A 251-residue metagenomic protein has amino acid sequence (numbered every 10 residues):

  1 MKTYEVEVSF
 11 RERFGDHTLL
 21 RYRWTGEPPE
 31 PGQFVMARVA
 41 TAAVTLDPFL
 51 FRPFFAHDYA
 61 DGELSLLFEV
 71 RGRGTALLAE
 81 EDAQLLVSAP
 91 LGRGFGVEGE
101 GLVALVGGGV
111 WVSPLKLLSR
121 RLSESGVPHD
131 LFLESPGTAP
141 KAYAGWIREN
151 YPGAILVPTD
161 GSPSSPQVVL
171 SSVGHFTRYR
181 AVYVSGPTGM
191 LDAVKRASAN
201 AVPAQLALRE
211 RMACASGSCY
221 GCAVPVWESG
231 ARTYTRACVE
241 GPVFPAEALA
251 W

Functional and structural regions predicted by a protein language model:
M1-T3, A250-W251: Short, low-complexity, intrinsically disordered N-terminal peptides in bacterial proteins
K2-E81, P136: Ferredoxin-reductase
F10, D58, L156-P158, L206-L208 (+1 more regions): Structural signal for conserved beta-strand scaffold positions within catalytic alpha/beta enzyme cores
A37, L85-S88, V224: A generic structural signal for residues embedded in beta-strands
A40-T45, S88-G94, E228: Short, charged beta-turn/beta-strand-edge "cap" motif at the junction between a beta-strand and an adjacent loop
A76-R211: FNR/FR-type flavoprotein reductase catalytic core
R209-P242: Local cysteine-cluster metal-coordination motifs and their immediate loop/turn environment, predominantly Fe-S cluster
Y234, F244-W251: A charged, well-structured terminal subsegment
